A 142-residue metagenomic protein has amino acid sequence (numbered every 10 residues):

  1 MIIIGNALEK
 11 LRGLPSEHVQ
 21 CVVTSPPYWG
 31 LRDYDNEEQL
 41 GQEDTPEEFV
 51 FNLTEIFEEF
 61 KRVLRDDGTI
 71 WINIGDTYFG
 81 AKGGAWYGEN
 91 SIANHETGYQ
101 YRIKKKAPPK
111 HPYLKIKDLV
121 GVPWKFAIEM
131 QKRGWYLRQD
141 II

Functional and structural regions predicted by a protein language model:
M1-I142: Core catalytic lobe of class I
